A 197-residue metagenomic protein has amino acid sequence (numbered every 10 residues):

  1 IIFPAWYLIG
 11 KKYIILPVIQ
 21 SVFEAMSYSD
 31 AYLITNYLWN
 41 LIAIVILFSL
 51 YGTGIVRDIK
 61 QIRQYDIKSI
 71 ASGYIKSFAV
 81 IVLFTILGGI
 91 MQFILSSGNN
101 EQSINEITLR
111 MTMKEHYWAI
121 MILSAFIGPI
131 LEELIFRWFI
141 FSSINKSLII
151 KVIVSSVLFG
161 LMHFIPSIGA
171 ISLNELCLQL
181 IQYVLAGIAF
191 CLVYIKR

Functional and structural regions predicted by a protein language model:
I1-I2, A31, T35, W39 (+7 more regions): Alpha-helical transmembrane segments of integral membrane proteins
I1-W6, Y37-V45, I75-G88, K114 (+1 more regions): Alpha-helical transmembrane segments of integral membrane proteins, especially early/N-terminal helices
I2-G54, Q102-R110, A119: Alpha-helical transmembrane segments in multi-pass membrane proteins
F3-K12, I81-I86, S156-P166: Aromatic-anchored segments of alpha-helical transmembrane domains
V18-M26, S96-N100, F141-I153: Membrane interface segments of multi-pass transport proteins and intramembrane proteases
V22-A31, V56-G128: Juxtamembrane helix-loop-helix connectors linking adjacent transmembrane helices in multi-pass membrane enzymes
F48-K60, V193-R197: Structural signal for the C-terminal ends of transmembrane alpha-helices and the immediately following loop
K114-R197: Transmembrane helix-loop-helix hairpins at the membrane interface of multi-pass integral membrane proteins
